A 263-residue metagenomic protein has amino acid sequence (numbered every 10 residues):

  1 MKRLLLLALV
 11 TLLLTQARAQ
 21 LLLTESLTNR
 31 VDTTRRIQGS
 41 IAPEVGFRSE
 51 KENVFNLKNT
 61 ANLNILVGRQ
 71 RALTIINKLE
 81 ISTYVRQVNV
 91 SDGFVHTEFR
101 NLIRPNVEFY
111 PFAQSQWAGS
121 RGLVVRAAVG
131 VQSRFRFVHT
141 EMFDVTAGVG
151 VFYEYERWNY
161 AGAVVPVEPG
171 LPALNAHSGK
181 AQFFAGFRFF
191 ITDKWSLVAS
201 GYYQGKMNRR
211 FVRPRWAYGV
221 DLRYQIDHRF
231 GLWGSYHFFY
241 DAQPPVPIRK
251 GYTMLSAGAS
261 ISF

Functional and structural regions predicted by a protein language model:
M1-T34: Cleavable N-terminal export/targeting peptides
N29-S49, Q70-T74, L197: Transmembrane beta-strand segments of Gram-negative outer membrane beta-barrel proteins
R35-I37, N53-N59, N89-G93, L123-V129 (+4 more regions): Residues that define the transmembrane beta-barrel architecture of outer-membrane proteins
P43-V45, N59-I65, T97-N101, V131-F135 (+6 more regions): Residues on the lipid-exposed face of transmembrane beta-strands in outer-membrane beta-barrel proteins
V45-S49, L79-T83, S115-G119, V151-R157 (+3 more regions): Transmembrane beta-strands of outer-membrane beta-barrel pores
G68-I75, N106-F109, E141-F143, I191-L197 (+1 more regions): Repeated loop/turn-to-beta-strand initiation elements of outer-membrane beta-barrel proteins
M142-H228: Outer-membrane beta-barrel transmembrane domain signature
R209-F263: Predominantly the C-terminal beta-signal and adjacent terminal strand-loop region of outer-membrane beta-barrel
